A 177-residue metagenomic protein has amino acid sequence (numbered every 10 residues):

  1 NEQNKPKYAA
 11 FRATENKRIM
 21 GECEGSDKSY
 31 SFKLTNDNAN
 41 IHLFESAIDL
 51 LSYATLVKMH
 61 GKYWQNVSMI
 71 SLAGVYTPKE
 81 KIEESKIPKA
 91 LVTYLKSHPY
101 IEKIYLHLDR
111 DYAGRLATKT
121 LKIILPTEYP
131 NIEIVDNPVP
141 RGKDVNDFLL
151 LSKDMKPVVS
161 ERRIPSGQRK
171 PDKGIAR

Functional and structural regions predicted by a protein language model:
N1, I41-L43: Short pre-functional
N1-K28, F32-K33: Basic, glycine-enriched DNA-binding surface that flanks or lies within the catalytic cores of DNA
E22-C23, F44, I82-K86: Conserved phosphate-coordination/catalytic loops
T35-I41: A short, charged/proline- and glycine-enriched loop that marks the coil->beta-strand transition at the N-terminal
E45-S46, R110: Helix N-cap/beta->alpha junction signal
D49: Conserved Rossmann-like nucleotide-cofactor binding loop
V57-R177: TOPRIM fold recognition
